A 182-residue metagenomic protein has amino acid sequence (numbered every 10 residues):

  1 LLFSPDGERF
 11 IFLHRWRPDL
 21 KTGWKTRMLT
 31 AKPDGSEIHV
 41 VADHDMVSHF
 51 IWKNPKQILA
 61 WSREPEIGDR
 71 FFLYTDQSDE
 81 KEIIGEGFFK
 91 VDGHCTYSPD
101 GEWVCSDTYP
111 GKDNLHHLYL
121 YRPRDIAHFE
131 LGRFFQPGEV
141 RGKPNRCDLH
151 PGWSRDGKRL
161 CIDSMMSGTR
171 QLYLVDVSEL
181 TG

Functional and structural regions predicted by a protein language model:
L1-I11, I38-W61, F88-D107, P137-R155: Conserved beta-propeller blade repeats
L13-V41, K56-I58, R63-I83, Y109-Q136 (+2 more regions): Beta-propeller blade-edge and WD-like acidic-aromatic loop motif
